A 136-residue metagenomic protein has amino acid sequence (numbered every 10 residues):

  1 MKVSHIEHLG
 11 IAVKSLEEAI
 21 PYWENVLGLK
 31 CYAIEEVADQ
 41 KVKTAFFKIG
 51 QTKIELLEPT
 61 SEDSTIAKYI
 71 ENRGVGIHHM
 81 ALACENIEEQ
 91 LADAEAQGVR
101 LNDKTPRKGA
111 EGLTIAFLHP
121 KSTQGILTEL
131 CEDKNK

Functional and structural regions predicted by a protein language model:
M1-Q40, S64: Long, hydrophobic N-terminal alpha-helical segment
K2, A45-K48, L82, L91-K136: Vicinal oxygen chelate
I6, V13, W23, F47 (+5 more regions): Short, structured motif recognition centered on aromatic/hydrophobic residues
I6-K14, A45-K48, A67-D93: Vicinal oxygen chelate
A19-Y22, Q90-A94: Hydrophobic side chains in well-ordered alpha-helices
G28-I49, K53, F117-H119: N-terminal strand-loop-strand beta-hairpin
V37-D39, N72, R107-A110: A short beta-turn/loop motif at secondary-structure boundaries
D63-S64, G109: Serine-centered coil/turn micro-motif
